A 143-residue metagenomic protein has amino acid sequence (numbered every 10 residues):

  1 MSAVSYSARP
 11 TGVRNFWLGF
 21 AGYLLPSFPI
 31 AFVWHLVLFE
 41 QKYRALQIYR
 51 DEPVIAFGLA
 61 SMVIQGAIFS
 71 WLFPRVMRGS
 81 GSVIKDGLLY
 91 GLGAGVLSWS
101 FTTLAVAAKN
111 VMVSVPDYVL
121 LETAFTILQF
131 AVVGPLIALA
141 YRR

Functional and structural regions predicted by a protein language model:
M1-R143: Juxtamembrane/disordered regions of integral membrane proteins
